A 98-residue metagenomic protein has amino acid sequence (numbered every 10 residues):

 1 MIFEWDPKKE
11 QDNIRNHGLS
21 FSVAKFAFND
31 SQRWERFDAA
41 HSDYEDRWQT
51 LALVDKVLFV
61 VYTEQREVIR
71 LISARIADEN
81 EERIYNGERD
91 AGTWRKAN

Functional and structural regions predicted by a protein language model:
M1-N98: Ribonuclease/tRNase effector modules and their secretory precursors
